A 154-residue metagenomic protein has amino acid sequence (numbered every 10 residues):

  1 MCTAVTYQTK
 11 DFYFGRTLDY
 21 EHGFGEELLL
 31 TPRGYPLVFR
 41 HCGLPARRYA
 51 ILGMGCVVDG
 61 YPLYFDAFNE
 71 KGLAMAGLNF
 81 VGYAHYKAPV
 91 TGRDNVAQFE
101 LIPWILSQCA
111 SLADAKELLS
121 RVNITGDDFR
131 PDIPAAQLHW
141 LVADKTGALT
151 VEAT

Functional and structural regions predicted by a protein language model:
M1-R93, G126: A contiguous strand-loop segment
P32, I133-P134: Residue-level signal for alpha-helical context at structural boundaries
D59-G60, A97-Q98, P134: Short, glycine/acidic-rich beta->alpha junctions
F80-G82, V122-I124, K145-A148: Short acidic/polar capping segments at secondary-structure boundaries
G92-T125: Alpha/propeptide regions of enzymes that mature by internal proteolysis
D128-D132: Surface-exposed patches in mature extracellular/periplasmic domains of secreted proteins
P134-T154: Extended amphipathic alpha-helical segments with heptad-repeat/coiled-coil character used for oligomerization, fusion
